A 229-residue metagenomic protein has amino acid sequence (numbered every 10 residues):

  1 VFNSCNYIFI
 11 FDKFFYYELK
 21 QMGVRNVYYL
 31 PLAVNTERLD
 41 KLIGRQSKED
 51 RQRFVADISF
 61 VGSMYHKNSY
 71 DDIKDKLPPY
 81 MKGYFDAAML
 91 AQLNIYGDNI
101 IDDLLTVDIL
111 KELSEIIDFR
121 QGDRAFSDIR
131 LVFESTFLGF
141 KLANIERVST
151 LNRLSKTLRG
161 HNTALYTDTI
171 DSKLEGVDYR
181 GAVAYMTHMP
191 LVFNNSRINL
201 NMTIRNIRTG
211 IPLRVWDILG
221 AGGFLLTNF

Functional and structural regions predicted by a protein language model:
F2-I8: A conserved, positively charged/aromatic
F11-D12: Replace "coordinates the UDP/GDP/TDP-sugar" with "coordinates nucleotide-activated sugar donors
Q21-P212, G220-F229: Nucleotide-sugar donor-binding catalytic core of glycosyltransferases
D217: Acidic donor-binding helix in nucleotide-sugar-dependent glycosyltransferases
